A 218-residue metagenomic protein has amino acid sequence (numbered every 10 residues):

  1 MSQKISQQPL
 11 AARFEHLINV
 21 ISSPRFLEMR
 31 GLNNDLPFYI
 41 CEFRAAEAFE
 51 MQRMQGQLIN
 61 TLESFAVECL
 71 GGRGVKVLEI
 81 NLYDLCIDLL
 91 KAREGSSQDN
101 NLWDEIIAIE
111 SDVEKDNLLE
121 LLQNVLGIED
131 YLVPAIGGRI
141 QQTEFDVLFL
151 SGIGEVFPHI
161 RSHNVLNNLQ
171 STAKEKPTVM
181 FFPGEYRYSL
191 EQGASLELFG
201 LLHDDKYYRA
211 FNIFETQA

Functional and structural regions predicted by a protein language model:
M1-Q3: Charged, amphipathic alpha-helical linker segments immediately N-terminal to NTP-binding catalytic cores
I5-C69: Glycine-rich P-loop/Walker A and Walker A-like loops and their local beta1-loop-alpha1 context in P-loop NTPases
R30-C41, E47-N60, E144-F182: Extended, basic/helix-rich recognition subdomains
F43-E47, G71-L85: A short beta-strand-loop structural module common to alpha/beta enzyme folds
A46-E50, L85-I87, L122-E129, G154-P158 (+1 more regions): Short acidic, S/G/P-rich loop/turn micro-motifs used as interaction or catalytic elements
V77-G127: Long, charge-dense
I128-Q142: Mid-core helix/loop region of P-loop NTP-binding domains shared across ATPases and GTPases
R161-A218: Glycine-rich, aromatic-bearing surface loops/beta-hairpins
